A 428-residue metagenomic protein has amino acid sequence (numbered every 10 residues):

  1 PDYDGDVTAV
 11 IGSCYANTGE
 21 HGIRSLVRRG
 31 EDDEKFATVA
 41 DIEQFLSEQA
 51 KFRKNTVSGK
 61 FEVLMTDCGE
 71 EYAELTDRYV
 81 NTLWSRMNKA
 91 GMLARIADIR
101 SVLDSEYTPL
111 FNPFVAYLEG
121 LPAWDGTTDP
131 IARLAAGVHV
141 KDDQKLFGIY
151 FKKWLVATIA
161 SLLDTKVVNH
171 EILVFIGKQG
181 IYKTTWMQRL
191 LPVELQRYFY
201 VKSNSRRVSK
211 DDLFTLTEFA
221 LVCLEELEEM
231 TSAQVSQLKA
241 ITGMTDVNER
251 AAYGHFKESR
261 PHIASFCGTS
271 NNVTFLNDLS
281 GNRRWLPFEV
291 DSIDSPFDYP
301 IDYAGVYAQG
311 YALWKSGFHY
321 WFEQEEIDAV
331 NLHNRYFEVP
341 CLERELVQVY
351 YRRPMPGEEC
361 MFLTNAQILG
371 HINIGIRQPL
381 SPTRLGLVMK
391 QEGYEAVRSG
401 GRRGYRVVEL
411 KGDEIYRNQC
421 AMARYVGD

Functional and structural regions predicted by a protein language model:
P1-T127, D142-K145, I149, I376 (+2 more regions): N-terminal nucleic-acid engagement/recognition segments and initiation subdomains in replication, restriction
S105-T217: P-loop NTPase catalytic core of nucleic-acid-dependent motor ATPases
D212-T217, A251-T269: AAA+/SF3 P-loop NTPase mechanochemical coupling elements
A220-T242, L276-G281: Conserved AAA+/SF3 P-loop NTPase catalytic/coupling segment centered on the Walker-B
V235-E258: Conserved catalytic/switch belt of AAA+ P-loop NTPases
L276-S295: A short helix-turn-beta junction within AAA+ P-loop NTPase domains corresponding to the substrate/partner-engaging
Y299-N334: Long, low-complexity, charged/polar intrinsically disordered regions in eukaryotic proteins
W321-D428: DNA transaction DNA-binding modules
